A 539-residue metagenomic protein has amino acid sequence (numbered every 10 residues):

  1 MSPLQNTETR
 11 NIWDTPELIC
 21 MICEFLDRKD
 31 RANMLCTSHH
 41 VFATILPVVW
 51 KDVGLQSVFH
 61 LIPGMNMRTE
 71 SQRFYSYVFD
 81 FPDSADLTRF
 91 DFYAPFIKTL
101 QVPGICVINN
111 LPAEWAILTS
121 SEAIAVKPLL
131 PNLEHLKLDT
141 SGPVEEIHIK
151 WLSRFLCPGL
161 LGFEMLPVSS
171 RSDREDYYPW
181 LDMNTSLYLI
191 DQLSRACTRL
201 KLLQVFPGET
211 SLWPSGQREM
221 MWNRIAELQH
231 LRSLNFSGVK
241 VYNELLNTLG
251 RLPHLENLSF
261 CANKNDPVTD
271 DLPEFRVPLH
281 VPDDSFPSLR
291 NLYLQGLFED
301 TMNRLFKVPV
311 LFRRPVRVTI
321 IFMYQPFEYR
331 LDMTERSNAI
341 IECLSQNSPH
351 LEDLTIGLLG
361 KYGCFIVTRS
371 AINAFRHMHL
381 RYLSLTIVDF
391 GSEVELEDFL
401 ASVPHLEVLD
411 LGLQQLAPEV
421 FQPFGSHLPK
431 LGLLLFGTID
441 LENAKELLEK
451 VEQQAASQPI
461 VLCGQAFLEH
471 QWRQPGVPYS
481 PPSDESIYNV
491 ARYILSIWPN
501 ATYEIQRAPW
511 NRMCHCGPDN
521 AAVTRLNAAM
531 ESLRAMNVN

Functional and structural regions predicted by a protein language model:
M1-F275, S285-E299, R313-R330, D353 (+5 more regions): N-terminal adaptor/linker regions at the entrance to substrate-recognition repeat cores in CRL/SCF substrate receptors
P3-R10, I22-F25, T99, H135 (+11 more regions): Leucine-rich solenoid repeat modules
V277-V281: Intrinsically disordered, low-complexity cytosolic regions of metazoan cell-surface and scaffolding systems
